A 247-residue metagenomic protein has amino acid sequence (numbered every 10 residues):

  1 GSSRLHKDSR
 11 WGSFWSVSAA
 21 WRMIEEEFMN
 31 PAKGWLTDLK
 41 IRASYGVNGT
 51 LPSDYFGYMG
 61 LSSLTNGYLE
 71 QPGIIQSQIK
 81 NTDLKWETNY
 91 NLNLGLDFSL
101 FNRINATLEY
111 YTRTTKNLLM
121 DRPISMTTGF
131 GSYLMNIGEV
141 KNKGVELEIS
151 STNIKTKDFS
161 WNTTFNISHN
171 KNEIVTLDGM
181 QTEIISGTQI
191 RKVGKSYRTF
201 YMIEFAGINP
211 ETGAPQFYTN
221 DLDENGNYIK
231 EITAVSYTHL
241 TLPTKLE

Functional and structural regions predicted by a protein language model:
G1-H6, R10-E25, N89-L92, L100-A106 (+2 more regions): Surface-exposed extracellular loop regions of Gram-negative outer-membrane beta-barrel proteins
S2-K7, E25-M29, V47-S53, T114-L118 (+3 more regions): Gram-negative outer-membrane beta-barrel proteins
S2-S3, M23-F28, I74-K80, T128-Y133 (+2 more regions): Extracytoplasmic loops and strand-loop junctions of Gram-negative outer membrane beta-barrel proteins
R10-S16, G57-T65, R122-G129, D178-T188 (+1 more regions): Flexible, surface-exposed loop regions and adjacent strand-edge segments of Gram-negative outer-membrane beta-barrel
I24-L39, R103, I154-W161, I174-G179: Short loop/turn motifs that connect adjacent beta-strands in outer-membrane beta-barrel proteins
N30-T88, E109-V140: Solvent-exposed loop/turn elements at secondary-structure boundaries
M135, I154-L240: Conserved small-residue
H239-E247: Single conserved hydrophobic/aromatic residue that forms the stacking wall/gate of nucleotide- or nucleobase-binding
